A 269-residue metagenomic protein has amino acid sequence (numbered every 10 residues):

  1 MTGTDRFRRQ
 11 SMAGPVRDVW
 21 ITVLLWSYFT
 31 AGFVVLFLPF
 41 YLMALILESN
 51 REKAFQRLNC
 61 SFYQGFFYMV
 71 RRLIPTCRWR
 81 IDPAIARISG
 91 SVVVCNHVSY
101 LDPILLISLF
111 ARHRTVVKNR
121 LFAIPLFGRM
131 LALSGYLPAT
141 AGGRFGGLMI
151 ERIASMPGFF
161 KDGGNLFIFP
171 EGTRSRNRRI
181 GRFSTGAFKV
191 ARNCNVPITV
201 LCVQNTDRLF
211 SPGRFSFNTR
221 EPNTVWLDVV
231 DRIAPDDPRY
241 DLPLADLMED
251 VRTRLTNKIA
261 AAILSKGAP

Functional and structural regions predicted by a protein language model:
M1-A13, R17, M69, L73 (+5 more regions): Soluble, non-transmembrane catalytic domains of enzymes that act on hydrophobic metabolites at membranes
R8-R80, R129-S134: A transmembrane-helix-recognition feature enriched in membrane-embedded lipid enzymes and envelope glyco-/phospholipid
I21-Y28, F62-V117: Conserved H-X4-D acyltransferase segment
Y41-N59, S91-F145: Catalytic core of membrane glycerolipid acyltransferases/transacylases, capturing the structured, soluble-facing
G90-V92, G163-F169: Residue-level preference for the first positions of well-ordered beta-strands
L126-R129, N165, R176-L242: A cross-family acyltransferase "interaction/gating" segment
E221-P269: Long, non-transmembrane cytosolic or organellar matrix-exposed soluble domains/tails of integral membrane proteins
